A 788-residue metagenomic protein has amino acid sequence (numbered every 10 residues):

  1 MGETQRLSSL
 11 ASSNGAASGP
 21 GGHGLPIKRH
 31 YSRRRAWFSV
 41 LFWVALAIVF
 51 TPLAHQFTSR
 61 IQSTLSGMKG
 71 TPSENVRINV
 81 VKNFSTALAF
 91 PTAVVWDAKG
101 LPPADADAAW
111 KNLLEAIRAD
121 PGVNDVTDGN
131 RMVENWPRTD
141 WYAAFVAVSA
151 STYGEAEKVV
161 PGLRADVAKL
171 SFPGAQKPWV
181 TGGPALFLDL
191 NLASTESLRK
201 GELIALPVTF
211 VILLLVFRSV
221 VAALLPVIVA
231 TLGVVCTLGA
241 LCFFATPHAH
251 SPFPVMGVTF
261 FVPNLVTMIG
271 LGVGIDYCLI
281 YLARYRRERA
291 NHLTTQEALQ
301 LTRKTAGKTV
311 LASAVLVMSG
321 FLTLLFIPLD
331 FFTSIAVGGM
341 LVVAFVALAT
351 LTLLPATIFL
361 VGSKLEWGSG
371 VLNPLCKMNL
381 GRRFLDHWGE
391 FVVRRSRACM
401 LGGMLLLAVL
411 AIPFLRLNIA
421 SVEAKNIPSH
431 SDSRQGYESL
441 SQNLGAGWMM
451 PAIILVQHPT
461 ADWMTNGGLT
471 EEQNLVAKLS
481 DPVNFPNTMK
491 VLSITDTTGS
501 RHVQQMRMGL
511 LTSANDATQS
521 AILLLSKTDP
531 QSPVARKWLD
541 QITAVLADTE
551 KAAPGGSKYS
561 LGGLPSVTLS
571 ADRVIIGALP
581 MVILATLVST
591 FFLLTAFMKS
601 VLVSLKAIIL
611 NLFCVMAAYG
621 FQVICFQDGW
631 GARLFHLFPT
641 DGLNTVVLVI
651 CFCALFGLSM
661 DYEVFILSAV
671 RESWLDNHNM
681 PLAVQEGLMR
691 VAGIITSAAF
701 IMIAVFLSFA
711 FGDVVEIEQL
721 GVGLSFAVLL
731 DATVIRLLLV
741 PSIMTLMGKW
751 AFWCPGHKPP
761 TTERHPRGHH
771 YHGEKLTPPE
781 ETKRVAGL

Functional and structural regions predicted by a protein language model:
M1-I61, V123, S151-I419, G555-K558 (+1 more regions): Membrane-embedded transmembrane helical bundles of large multi-pass transporters/channels
Q62-S63, V94: Juxtamembrane "helix-exit" motif at the C-terminal end of transmembrane alpha-helices
S66: N-terminal entry motif of extracellular EGF-like repeats
K69-P91, A98-P184, R416-A632, G787: Structured non-transmembrane domains adjacent to transmembrane bundles in polytopic membrane proteins
